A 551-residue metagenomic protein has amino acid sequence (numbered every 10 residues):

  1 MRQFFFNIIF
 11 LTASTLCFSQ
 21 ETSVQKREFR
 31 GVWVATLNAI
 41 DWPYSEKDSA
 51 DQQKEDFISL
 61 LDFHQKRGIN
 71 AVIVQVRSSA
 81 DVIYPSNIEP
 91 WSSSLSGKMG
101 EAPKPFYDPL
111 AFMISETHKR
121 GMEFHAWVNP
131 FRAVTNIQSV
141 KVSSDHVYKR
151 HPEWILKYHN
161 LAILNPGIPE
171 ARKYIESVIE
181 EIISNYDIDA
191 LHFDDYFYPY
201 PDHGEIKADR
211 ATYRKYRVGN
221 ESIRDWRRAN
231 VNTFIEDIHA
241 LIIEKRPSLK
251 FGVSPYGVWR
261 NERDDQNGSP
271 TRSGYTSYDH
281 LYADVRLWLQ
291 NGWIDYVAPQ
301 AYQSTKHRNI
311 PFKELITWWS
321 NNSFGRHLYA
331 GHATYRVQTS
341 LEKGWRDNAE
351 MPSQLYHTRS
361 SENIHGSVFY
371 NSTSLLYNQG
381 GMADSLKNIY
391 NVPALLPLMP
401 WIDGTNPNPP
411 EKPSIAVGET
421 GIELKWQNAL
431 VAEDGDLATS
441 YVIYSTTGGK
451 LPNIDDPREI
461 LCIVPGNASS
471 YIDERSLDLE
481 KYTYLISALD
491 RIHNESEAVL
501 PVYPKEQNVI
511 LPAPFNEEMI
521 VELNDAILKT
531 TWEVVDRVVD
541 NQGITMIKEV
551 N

Functional and structural regions predicted by a protein language model:
A35, A39-E55, A126, F131-N185 (+1 more regions): Active-site-adjacent "subsite" loops/lids of carbohydrate-active enzymes
V82-G97, R132-Y158, D195-V218, R263-G274: Aromatic- and acidic-residue-enriched segments that line the glycan-binding/catalytic groove of carbohydrate-active
E170, Y174-V178, S184-F193, F197-T271 (+3 more regions): Active-site neighborhood of glycoside hydrolase catalytic domains
Y282-R286, Q290-R308, S323-D403: Substrate-binding cleft of secreted/luminal carbohydrate-active enzymes
G381-D436, D478, H493-I510: Pro/Thr/Ser/Gly-rich low-complexity, intrinsically disordered linker/stalk tracts
L437-L479: Recognizes extended acidic, P/S/T-rich segments that occur within or adjacent to Ig-like beta-sandwich modules
I472-E495: Beta-strand-rich modules
V509-N551: Extracytoplasmic
